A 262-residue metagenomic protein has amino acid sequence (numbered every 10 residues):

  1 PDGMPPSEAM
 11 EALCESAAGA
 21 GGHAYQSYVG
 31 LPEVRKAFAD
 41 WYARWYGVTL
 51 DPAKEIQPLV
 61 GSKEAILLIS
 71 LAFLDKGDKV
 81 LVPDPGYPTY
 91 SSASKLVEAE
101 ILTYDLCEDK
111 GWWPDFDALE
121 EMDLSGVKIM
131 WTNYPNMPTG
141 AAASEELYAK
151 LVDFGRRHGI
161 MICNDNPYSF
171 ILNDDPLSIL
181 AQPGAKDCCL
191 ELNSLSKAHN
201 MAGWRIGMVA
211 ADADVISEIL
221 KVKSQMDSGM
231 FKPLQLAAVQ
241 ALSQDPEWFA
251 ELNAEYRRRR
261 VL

Functional and structural regions predicted by a protein language model:
P1-G61, L68, A241-Q244: N-terminal small-domain helix-loop-helix segment of the aminotransferase-like
M4-S7, C188-L262: PLP-dependent aminotransferase class I/II
T49-I56, K76-K79, G126, K186-C189: Short acidic capping loops at alpha-helix termini that bridge into adjacent secondary structure
A72-S94: Conserved PLP-anchoring active-site segment centered on the Schiff-base-forming lysine
D78, A99, F154-M161, A185-D187: A short helix->loop->beta-strand "cap" motif at the edges of active sites that frequently abuts
L96-L102: A short helix-loop-beta submotif of the ANL/AMP-binding
L102, L106-L177: Active-site phosphate-binding strand-loop segment of PLP-dependent enzymes
